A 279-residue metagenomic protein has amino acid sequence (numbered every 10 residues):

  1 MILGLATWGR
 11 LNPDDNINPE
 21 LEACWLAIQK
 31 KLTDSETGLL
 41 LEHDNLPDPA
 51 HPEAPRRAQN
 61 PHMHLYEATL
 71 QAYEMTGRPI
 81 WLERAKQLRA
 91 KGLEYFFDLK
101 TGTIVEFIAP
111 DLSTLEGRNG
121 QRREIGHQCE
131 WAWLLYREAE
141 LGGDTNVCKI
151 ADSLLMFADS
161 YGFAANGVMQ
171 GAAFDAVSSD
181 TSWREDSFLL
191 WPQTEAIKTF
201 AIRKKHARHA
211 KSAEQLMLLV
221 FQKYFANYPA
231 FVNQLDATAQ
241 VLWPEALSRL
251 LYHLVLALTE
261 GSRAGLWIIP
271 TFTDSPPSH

Functional and structural regions predicted by a protein language model:
M1-H279: Glycan-recognition and catalytic cores of secretory/periplasmic carbohydrate-active enzymes
